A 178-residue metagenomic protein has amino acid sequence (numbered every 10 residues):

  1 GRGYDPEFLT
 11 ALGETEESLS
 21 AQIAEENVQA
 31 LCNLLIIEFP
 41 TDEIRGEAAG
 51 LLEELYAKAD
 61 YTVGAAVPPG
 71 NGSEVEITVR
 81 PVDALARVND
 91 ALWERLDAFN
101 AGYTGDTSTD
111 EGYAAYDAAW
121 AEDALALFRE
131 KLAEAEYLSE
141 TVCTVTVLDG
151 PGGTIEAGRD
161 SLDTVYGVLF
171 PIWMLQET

Functional and structural regions predicted by a protein language model:
G1, G70, E177-T178: Hydrophobic membrane-targeting and insertion signals
G1-K58: Core segments of small alpha/beta cavity-forming domains
S20-I23, N27-L35, L85-S139: Mixed-charge, low-complexity intrinsically disordered segments
A57-P68: Short amphipathic beta-strand and strand-loop transition segments with alternating hydrophobic
P68-G72, P151: Residue-level signal for tight coil/turn positions that link beta-strands
N71-P81: A short hydrophobic beta-strand element
V79-L85, D149-P151: Beta-strand elements of well-folded, non-transmembrane domains
D97-T107, E111, A115, A133-T178: Short beta-strand edge/turn micro-motifs at domain boundaries
